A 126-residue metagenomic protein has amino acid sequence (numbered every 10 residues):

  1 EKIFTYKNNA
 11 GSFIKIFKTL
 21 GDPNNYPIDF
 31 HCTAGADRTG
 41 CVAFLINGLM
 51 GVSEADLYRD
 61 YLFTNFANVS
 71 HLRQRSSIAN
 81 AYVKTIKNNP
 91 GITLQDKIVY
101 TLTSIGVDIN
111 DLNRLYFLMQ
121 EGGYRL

Functional and structural regions predicted by a protein language model:
E1-D29, C41-L126: Cys-dependent protein tyrosine phosphatase-like superfamily
A34, R38-T39: Ser/Thr-glycine-rich phosphate-binding loops at phosphate-binding pockets of nucleotides, nucleotide cofactors
